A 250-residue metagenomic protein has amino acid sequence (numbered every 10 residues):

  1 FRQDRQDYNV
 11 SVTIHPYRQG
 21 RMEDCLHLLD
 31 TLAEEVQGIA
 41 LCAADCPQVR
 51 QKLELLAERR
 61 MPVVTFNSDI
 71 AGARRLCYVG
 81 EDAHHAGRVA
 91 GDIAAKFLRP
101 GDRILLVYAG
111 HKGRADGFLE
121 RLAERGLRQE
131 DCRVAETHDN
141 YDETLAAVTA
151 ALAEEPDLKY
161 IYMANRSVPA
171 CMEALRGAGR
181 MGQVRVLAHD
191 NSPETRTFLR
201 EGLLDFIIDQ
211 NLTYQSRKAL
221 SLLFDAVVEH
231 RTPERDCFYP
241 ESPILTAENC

Functional and structural regions predicted by a protein language model:
F1-H27: Amphipathic helical "hinge" segments at domain boundaries
F1-N9, L119-R128: Short helix-loop-beta junction
R2, L76-C77, R103-G110: Short beta-strand segments enriched in small/hydrophobic residues
Y17, A44, S68-I70, N191 (+1 more regions): Short, ordered loop/turn segments at secondary-structure junctions
G38, C42-A57, F118, R133-E194: Hydrophobic alpha-helical
Q48-H85, S192-R200: Flexible loop/hinge segments that line or gate small-molecule binding clefts
V79-R103, T144-L145, N191, T195 (+1 more regions): Hydrophobic alpha-helical segments within soluble ligand-binding/sensing domains
L122, N211-C250: Hinge/cleft segment of the Venus flytrap/periplasmic-binding protein
